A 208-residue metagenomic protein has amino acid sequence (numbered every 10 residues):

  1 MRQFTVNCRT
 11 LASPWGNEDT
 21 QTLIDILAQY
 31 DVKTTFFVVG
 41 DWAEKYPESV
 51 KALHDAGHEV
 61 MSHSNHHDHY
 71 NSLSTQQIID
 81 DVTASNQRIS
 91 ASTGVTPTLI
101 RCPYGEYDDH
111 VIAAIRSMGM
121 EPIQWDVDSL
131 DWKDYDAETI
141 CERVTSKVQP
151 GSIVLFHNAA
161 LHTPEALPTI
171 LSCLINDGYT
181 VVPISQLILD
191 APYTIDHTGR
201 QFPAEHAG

Functional and structural regions predicted by a protein language model:
M1-L73, Q77, D81-A91, V95 (+1 more regions): Active-site beta->alpha N-cap acidic-glycine motif
T22, E44-K45, N65-P203: Catalytic domains of cell-wall/extracellular-matrix polysaccharide-remodeling enzymes, centered on de-N-acetylation
H206-G208: Short, solvent-exposed mixed-charge patches
